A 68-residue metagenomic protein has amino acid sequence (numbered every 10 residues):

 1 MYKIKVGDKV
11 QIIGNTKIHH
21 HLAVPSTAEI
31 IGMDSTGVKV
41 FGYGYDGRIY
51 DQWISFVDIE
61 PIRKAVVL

Functional and structural regions predicted by a protein language model:
K9-L68: Basic/aromatic-rich interaction segments and small domains that mediate binding to polyanionic partners
